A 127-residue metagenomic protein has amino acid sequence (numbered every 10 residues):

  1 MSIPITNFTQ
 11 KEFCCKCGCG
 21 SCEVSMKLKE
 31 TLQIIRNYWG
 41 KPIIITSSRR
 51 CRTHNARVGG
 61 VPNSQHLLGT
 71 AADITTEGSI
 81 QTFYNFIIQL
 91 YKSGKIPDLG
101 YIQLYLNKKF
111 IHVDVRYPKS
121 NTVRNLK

Functional and structural regions predicted by a protein language model:
M1-Y38, R116-K127: Extracytoplasmic cell-surface/polysaccharide-interacting catalytic and binding patches
T6, R52, A56, N63-Q65: Flexible, active-site-adjacent loop/turn segments at secondary-structure boundaries
T6-T9, T31, T46, T53 (+4 more regions): Residue-identity detector for threonine
C22-K29, S48, L68, E77: Generic alpha-helical scaffold signal
E23-S25, R52-N55, L90-G94: A short linear-motif detector with a strong N-terminal bias
E30-G59: Extended, low-complexity, intrinsically disordered C-terminal regulatory tails of eukaryotic serine/threonine kinases
N63, L67-A71, T76-K127: Catalytic cores and adjacent binding grooves of peptidoglycan-active enzymes
